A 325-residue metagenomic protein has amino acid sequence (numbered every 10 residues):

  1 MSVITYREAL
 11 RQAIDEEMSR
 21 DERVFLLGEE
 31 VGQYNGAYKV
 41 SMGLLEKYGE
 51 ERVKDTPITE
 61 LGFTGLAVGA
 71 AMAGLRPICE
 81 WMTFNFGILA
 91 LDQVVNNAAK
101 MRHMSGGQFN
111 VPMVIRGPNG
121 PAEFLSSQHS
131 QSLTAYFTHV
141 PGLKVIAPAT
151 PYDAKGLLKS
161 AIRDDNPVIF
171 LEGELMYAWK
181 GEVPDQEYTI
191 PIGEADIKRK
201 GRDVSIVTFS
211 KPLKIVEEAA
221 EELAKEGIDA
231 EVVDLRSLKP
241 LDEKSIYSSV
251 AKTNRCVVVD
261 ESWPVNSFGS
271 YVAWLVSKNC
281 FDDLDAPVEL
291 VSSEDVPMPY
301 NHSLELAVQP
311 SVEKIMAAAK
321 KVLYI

Functional and structural regions predicted by a protein language model:
M1-P167, L171, L306: Thiamine diphosphate
V31, Y38-K47, E60, Q108-V114 (+2 more regions): Thiamine diphosphate
